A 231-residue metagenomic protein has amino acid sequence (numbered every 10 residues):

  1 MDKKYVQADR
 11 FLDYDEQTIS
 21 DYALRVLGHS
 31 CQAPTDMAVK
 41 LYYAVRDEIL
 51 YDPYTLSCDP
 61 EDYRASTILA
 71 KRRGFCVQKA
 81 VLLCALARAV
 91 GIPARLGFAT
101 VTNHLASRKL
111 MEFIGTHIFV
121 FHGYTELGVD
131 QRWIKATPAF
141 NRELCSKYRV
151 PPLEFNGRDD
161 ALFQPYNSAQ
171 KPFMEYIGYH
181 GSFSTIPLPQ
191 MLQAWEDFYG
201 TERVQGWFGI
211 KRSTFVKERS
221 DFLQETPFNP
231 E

Functional and structural regions predicted by a protein language model:
M1-K71: Secondary-structure boundary elements
D2, Q7, F11-Y14, V101-E231: His-Asp-centered catalytic microenvironments across diverse enzyme cores, prominently the transglutaminase-like
D9, G28, A44, A87 (+2 more regions): Functionally constrained cores in energy, signaling, and assembly domains
S20, R25, A33, T55-S57 (+4 more regions): A generic structural micro-environment signature that highlights single residues at secondary-structure boundaries
V26, L41-A44, E48, K79 (+3 more regions): Short alpha-helical scaffold segments that flank and stabilize functional sites
P34, P53, P60, P93 (+3 more regions): Proline-rich intrinsically disordered, low-complexity coils
P53-F121: Active-site neighborhood of thiol-dependent amide/isopeptide-bond enzymes
